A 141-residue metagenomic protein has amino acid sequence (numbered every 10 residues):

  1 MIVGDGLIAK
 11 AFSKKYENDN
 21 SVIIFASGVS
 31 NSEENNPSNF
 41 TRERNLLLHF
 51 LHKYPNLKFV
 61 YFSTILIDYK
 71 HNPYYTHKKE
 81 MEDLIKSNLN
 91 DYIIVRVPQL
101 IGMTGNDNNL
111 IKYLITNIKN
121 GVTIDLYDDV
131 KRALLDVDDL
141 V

Functional and structural regions predicted by a protein language model:
M1-E17: N-terminal Rossmann NAD(P)H-binding glycine-rich loop of SDR-like oxidoreductase domains
V3-G6, A26-G28, D129: Structural motif
I8, I23, L140-V141: Non-catalytic, hydrophobic alpha-helical segments
K15-N56, Y61-K70: NAD(P)H-binding glycine-rich loop region in Rossmannoid oxidoreductase-like domains and their noncatalytic homologs
R42, L46, E80-M81, D136-D139: Conserved cofactor-binding/catalytic machinery of classical short-chain dehydrogenase/reductase
Y61-Y74, L100-D107: Conserved catalytic-site region of short-chain dehydrogenase/reductase
H77: Active-site helix of classical SDR
D83-R132, V137-D139: NAD(P)-dependent short-chain dehydrogenase/reductase
